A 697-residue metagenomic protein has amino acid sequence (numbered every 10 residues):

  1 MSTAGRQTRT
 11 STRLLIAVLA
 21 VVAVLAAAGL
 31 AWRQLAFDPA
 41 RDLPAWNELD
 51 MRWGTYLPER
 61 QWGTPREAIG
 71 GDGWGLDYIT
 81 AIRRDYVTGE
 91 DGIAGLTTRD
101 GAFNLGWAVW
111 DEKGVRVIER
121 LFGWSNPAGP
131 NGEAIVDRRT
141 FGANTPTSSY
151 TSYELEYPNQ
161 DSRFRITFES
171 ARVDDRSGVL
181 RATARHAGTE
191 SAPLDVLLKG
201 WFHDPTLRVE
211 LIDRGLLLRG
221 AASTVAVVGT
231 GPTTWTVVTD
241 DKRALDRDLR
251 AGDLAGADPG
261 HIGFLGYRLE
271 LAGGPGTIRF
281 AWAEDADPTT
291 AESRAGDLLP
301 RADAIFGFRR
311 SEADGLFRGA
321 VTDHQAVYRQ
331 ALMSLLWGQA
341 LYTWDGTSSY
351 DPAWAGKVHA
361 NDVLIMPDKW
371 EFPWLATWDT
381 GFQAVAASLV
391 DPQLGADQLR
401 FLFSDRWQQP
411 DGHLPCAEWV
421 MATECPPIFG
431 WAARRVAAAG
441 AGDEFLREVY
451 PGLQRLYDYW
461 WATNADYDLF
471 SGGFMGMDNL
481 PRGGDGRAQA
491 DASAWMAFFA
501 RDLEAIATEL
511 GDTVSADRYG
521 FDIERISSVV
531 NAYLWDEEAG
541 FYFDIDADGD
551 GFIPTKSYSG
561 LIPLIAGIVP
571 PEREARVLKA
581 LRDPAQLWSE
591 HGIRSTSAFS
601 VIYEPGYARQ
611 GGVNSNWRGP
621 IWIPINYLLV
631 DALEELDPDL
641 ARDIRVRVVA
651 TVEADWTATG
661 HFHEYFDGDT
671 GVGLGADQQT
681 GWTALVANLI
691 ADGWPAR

Functional and structural regions predicted by a protein language model:
G5-V21, L30: N-terminal Sec-pathway targeting helices
A23-L30, L35-R329, M333-L336, D345 (+6 more regions): Anionic coordination/interaction segments
S162-E169, A326-P373, D397-W419, A462-A488 (+3 more regions): Extended glycan-interaction surfaces of carbohydrate-active proteins
T289-E292, V436-R447, L503-Y519, E635-L636: Inter-helical turn/loop segments and adjacent helix faces that build the functional surface of alpha-helical bundle
P373-D405, S559-P571, N626-P638: Alpha-helical support elements that line or immediately flank enzyme active sites and cofactor-binding pockets
A490-V530: Active-site neighborhood of glycoside hydrolase catalytic domains
D502, E509-L510, R525-S528, I568 (+1 more regions): Long, repeat-rich segments with strong aromatic
